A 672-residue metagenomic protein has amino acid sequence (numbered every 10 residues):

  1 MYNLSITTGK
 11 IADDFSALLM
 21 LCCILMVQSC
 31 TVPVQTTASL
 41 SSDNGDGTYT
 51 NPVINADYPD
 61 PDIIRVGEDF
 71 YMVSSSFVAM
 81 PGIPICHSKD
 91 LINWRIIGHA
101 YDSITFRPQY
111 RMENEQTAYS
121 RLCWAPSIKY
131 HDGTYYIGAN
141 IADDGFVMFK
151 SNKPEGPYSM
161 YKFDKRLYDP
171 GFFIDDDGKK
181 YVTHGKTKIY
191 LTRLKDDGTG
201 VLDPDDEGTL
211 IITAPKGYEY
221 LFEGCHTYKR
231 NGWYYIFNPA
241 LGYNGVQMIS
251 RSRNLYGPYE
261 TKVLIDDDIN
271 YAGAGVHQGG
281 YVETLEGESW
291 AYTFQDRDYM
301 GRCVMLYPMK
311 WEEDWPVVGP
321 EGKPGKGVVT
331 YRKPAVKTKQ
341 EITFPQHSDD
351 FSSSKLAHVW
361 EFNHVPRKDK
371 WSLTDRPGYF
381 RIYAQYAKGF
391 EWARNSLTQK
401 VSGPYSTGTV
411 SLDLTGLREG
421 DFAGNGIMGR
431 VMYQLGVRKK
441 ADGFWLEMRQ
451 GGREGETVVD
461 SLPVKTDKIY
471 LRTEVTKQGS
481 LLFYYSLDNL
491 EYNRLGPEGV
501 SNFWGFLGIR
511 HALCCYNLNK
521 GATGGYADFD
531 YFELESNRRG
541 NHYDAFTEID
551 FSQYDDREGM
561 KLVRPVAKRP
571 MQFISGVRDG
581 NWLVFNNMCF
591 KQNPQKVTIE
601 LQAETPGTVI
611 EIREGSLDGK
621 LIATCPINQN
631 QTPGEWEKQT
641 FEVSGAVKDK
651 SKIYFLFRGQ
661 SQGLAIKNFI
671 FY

Functional and structural regions predicted by a protein language model:
N3-L18: Bacterial N-terminal signal peptides that target proteins for export
L4, I24-L25, V32: Residue-level detector of bioactive/disordered segments in secreted/extracellular proteins and virion assembly
A17-Q28: Bacterial N-terminal signal peptides
C30-Q592, K596-L621, G634-S644, K648 (+1 more regions): Carbohydrate-active catalytic/glycan-binding domains of CAZyme proteins, especially the secreted or lumenal ectodomains
C625-T632: Contiguous ligand/interfacial binding patches
